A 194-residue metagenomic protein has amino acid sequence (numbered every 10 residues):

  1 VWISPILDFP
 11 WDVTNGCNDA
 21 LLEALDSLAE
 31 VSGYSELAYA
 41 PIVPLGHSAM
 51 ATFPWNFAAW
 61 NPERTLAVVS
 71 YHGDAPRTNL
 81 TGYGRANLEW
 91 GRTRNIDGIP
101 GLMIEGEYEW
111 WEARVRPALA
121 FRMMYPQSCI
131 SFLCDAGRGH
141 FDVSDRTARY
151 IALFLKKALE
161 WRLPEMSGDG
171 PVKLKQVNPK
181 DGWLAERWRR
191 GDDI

Functional and structural regions predicted by a protein language model:
V1-W11: Conserved alpha/beta-hydrolase
D12-T52, A59-T65: Gly/Ser-rich "nucleophile elbow"/oxyanion-hole loop immediately N-terminal to the catalytic nucleophile in hydrolases
A24-V31, S48, W60, Y71 (+2 more regions): Structured segments of extracytoplasmic/periplasmic soluble domains in secreted or envelope-associated proteins
A38, F53-P54, S70-G73: Hydrophobic, helix-prone linear segments
P54-F57, W90-G91: Catalytic micro-motifs at enzyme active sites that drive phosphoryl/nucleotidyl and oxygen chemistry
L66-A152: The feature captures the conserved acid-bearing segment of alpha/beta-hydrolase catalytic domains
Q127-S128, A136-I194: Alpha/beta-hydrolase-fold serine-hydrolase catalytic core, especially in secreted/extracellular enzymes
